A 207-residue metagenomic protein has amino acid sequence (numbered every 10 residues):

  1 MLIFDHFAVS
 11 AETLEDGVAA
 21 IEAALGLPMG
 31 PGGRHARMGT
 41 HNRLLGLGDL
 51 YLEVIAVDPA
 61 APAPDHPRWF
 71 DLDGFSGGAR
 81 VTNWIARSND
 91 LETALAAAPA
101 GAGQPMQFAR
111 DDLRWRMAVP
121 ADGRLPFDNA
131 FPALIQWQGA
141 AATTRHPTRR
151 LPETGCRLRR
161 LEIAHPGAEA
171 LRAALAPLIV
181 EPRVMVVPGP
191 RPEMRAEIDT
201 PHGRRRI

Functional and structural regions predicted by a protein language model:
M1-F4, V9-P28, L47-I207: Glyoxalase I/VOC metalloenzyme domain signal
M29-H35: Conserved catalytic-core motifs of GNAT/GCN5-like acyltransferases
H35-M38, P188-G189: A short beta-turn/loop motif at secondary-structure boundaries
R37-D49: N-terminal low-complexity or amphipathic/hydrophobic leaders
